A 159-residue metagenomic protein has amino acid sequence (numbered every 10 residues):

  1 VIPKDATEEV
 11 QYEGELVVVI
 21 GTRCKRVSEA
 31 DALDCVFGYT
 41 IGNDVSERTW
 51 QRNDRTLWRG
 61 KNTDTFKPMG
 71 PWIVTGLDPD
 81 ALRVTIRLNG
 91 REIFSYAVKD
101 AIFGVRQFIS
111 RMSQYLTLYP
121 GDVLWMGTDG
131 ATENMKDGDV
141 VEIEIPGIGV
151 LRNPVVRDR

Functional and structural regions predicted by a protein language model:
V1-V10, C24-D31, T56-K61, W72-G76 (+1 more regions): A generic local secondary-structure boundary/capping motif
K4-A6, G14-L16, I20-C24, I86 (+1 more regions): Hydrophobic beta-sheet segments that form the core/acyl-binding groove of ACP/CoA-dependent acyl-chain-processing
A6-T7, Y12-E15, D34-F37, D80-L82 (+2 more regions): Short coil/turn connectors at secondary-structure junctions
G14-L16, I20-T22, T40-V45, I73 (+1 more regions): Short, structured patches in soluble enzyme cores that scaffold and shape functional sites
S28-T40: Short Gly/aromatic-enriched secondary-structure transition segments
R48-R159: Catalytic-pocket segment enriched in acidic/His residues
